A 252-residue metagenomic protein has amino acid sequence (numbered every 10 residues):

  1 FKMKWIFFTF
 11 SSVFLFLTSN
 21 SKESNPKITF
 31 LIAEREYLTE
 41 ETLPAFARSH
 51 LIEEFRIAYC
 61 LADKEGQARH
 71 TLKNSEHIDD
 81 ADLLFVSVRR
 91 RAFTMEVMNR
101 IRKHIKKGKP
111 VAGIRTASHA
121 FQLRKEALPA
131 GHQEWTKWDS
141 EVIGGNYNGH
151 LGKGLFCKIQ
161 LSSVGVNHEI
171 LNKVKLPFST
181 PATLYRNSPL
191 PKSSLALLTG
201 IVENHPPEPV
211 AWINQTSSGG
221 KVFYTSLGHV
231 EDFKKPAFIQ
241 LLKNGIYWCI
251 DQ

Functional and structural regions predicted by a protein language model:
F1-I6: Positively charged n-region of N-terminal signal peptides that target proteins for export
F10-N25: Bacterial Sec-dependent signal peptides at the C-terminal "C-region" and cleavage site
S24-P26, I32, E76, E203-E208 (+1 more regions): Extracellular ligand-binding/catalytic regions of CAZymes and related secreted enzymes and adhesion modules
K27-L31, R35-A120: Helical hinge/lid and interdomain linker segments adjacent to catalytic or ligand-binding clefts that mediate domain
T29, A112, L195-L197, F223-T225: Hydrophobic/aromatic beta-strand patches that form the interior of the parallel beta-sheet core in alpha/beta enzyme
L31, R90-L171: A glycine-rich, often tryptophan-bearing local segment used as a flexible ligand/cofactor-contacting loop or short
I52-R56, A68-R69, D79-D80, G152-G219: Catalytic beta-strand/loop cores that center a nucleophilic Ser/Cys/Thr and support acyl-enzyme chemistry
D139, I143, L176-S193, A237-Q252: Oxidoreductase and adenylate-handling cofactor-binding alpha/beta cores
